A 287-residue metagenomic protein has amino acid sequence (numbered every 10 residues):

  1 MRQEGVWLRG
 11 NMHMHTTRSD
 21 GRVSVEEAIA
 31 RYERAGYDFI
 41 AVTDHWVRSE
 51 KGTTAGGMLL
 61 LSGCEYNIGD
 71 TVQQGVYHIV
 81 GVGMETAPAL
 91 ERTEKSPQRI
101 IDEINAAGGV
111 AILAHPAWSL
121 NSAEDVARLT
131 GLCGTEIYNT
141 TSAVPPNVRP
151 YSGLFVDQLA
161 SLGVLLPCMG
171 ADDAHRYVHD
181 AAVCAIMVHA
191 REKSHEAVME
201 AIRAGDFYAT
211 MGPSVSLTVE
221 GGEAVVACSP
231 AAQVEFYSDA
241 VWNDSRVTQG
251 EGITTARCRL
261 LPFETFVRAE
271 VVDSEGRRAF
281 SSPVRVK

Functional and structural regions predicted by a protein language model:
M1-A114, W118-L132, E136-Q158, M169-A171 (+5 more regions): A metal-dependent hydrolase metal-coordination microenvironment
M1-W7, G163-P167, A174-K287: C-terminal functional module detector
